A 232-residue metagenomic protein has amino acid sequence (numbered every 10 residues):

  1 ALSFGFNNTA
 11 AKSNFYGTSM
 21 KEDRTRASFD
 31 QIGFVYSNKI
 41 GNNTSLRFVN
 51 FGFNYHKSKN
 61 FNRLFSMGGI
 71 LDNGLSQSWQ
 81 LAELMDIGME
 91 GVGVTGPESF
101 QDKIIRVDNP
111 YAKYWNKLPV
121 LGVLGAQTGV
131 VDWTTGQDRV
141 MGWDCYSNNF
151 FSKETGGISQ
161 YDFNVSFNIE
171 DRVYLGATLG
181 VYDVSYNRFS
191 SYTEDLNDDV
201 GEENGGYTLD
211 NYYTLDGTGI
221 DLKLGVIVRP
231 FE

Functional and structural regions predicted by a protein language model:
A1-E232: Subset of outer-membrane beta-barrel
